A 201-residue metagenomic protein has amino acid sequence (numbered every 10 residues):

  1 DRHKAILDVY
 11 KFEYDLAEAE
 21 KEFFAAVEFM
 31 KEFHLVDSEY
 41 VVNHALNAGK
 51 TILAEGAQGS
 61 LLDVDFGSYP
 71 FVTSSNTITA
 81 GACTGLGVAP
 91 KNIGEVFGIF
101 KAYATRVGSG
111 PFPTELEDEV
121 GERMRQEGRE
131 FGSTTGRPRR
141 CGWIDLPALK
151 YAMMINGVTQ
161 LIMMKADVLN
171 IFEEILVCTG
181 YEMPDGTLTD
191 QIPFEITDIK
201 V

Functional and structural regions predicted by a protein language model:
D1-V201: Non-transmembrane, aqueous-exposed alpha-helical and coiled segments at domain scale
